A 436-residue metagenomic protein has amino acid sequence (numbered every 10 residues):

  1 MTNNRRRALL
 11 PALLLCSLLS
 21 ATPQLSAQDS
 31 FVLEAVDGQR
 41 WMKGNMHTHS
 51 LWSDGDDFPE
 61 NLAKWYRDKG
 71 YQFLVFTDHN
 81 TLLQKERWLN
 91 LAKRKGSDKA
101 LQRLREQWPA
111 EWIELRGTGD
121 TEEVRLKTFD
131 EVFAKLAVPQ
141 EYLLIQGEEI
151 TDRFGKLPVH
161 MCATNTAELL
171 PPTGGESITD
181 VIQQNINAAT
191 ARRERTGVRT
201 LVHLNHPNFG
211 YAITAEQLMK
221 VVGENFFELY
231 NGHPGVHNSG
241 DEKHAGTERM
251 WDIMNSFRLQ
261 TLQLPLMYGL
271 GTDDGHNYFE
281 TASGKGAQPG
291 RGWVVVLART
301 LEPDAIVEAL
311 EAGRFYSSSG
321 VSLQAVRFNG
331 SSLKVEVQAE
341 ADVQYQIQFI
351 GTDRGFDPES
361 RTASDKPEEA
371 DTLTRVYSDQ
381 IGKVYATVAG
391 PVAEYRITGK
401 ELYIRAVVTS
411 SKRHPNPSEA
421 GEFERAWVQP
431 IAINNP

Functional and structural regions predicted by a protein language model:
M1-P11: Bacterial N-terminal signal peptides that target proteins for export
P11-A21: Bacterial N-terminal signal peptides
A21-A27: Boundary at the C-terminal end of the N-terminal hydrophobic targeting segment
Q28-G38, S53, P59-A63, R258-G269 (+1 more regions): C-terminal functional module detector
F31-E216, K220, N231-R249, L264-M267 (+2 more regions): A metal-dependent hydrolase metal-coordination microenvironment
F73, F226, Y403-R405: Residues at the N-termini of beta-strands
Q217-V236, Q288-P289, W293-A305: Structural recognition of alpha->loop->beta junctions
